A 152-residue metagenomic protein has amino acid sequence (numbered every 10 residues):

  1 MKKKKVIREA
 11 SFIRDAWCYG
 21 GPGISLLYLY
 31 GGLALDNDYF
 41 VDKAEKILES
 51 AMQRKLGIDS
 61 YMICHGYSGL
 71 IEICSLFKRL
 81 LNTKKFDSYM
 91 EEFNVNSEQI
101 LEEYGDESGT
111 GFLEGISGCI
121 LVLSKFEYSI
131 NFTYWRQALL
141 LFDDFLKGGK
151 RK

Functional and structural regions predicted by a protein language model:
M1, W17, L56, Y67 (+1 more regions): Bulky hydrophobic/aromatic packing residues
M1-D15, S50-H65, N96-F112, R151-K152: Glycine- and aromatic-rich loop/turn segments at beta-sheet edges
M1-E49: Long, well-ordered mid-to-C-terminal structural blocks that present hydrophobic/aromatic surfaces
F12-Y30, M62-K78, G111-K125: Well-ordered alpha-helical segments within folded domains of soluble proteins
Y30, S50, L76, L80 (+3 more regions): Terminal, non-catalytic domain-edge segments
N37-L81: C-terminal structural cap/anchor segments
